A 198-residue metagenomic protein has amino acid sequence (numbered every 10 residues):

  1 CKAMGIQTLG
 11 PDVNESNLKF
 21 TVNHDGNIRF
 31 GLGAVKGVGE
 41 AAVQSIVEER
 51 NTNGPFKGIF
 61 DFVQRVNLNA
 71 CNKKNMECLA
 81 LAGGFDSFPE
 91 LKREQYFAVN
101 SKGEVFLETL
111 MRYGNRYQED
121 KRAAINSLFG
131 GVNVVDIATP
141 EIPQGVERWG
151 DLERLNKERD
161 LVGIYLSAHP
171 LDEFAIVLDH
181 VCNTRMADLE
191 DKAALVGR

Functional and structural regions predicted by a protein language model:
C1, V196-R198: OB-fold and OB-like beta-barrel modules that bind single-stranded nucleic acids
M4-A194: Sliding clamp-binding short linear motifs that recruit DNA-associated proteins to replication/repair hubs
